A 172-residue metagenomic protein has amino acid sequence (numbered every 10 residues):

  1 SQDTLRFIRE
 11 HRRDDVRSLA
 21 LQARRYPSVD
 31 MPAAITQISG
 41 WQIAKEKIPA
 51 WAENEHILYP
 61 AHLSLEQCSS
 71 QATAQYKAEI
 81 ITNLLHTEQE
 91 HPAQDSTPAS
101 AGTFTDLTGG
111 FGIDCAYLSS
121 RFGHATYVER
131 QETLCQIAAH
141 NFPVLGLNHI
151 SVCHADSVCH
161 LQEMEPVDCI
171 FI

Functional and structural regions predicted by a protein language model:
S1-I172: SAM-dependent transferase fold signal centered on methyltransferase-like domains, encompassing both Class I
